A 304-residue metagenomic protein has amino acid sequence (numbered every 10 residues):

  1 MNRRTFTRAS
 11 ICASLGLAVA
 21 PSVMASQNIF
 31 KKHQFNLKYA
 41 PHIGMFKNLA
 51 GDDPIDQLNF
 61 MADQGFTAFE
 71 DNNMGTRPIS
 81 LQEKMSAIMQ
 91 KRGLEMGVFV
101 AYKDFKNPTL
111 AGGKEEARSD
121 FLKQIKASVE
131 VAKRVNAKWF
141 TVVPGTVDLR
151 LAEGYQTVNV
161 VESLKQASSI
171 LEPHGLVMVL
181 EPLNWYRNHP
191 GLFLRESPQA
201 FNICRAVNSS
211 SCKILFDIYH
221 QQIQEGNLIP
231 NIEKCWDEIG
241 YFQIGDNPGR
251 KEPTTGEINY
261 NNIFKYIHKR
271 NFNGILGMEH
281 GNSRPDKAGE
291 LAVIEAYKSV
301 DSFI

Functional and structural regions predicted by a protein language model:
N2-A62, N136, L194-F216, H220-I304: Histidine-acidic metal/acid-base catalytic patches
A9-A18, I29-H33, K91-R92, L110-K213: Active-site acidic/histidine proton-transfer and metal-coordination neighborhood in alpha/beta enzyme cores
M45-K47, G75, Y102-F105, T146-D148 (+4 more regions): Active-site-proximal loop/turn and secondary-structure-junction residues that shape catalytic pockets, frequently
D56-M74: Catalytic domains of carbohydrate-active enzymes, especially glycoside hydrolases
E70-Q90, P144-D148, N188: Glycine-rich, proline-tolerant flexible connector loops at the mouths of alpha/beta enzymes
E83-E115: Mid-chain, structured segments of secreted extracytoplasmic proteins
K84-K91, Q166-I170, N231, N262-Y266: Catalytic-core regions built around general acid/base machinery
